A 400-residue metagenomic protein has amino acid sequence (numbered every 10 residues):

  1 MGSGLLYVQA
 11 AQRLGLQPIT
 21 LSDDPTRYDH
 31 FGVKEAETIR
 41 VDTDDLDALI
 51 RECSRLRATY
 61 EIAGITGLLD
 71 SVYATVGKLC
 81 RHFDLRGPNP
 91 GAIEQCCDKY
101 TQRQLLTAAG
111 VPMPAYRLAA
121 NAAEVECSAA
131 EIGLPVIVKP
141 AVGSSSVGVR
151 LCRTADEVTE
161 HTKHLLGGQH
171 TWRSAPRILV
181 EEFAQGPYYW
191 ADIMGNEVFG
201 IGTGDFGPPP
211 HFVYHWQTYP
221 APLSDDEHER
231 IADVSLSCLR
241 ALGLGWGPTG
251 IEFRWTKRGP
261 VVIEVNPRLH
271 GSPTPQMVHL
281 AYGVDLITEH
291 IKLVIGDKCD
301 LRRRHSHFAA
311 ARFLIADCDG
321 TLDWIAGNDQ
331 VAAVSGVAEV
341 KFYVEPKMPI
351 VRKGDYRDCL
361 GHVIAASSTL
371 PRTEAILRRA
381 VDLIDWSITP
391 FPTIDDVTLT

Functional and structural regions predicted by a protein language model:
Y7-Q17: A short, Lys/Arg-enriched amphipathic alpha-helix followed by its capping loop at the start of a domain
L16-Q17, G32-D44: Active-site regions of enzymes building and remodeling cell-envelope glycoconjugates
P18, A108, A123-V125, I291-T400: Peripheral (often C-terminal) accessory segments that flank ATP-dependent C-N-forming ligase machineries
L21-Y28: Short, polar loop motifs at secondary-structure junctions
I50-Y60: Short, well-structured alpha-helical segments in soluble
A58-D98, G110-A120: A short, GP-enriched loop/loop-strand-helix hinge that lies immediately N-terminal to, or at the N-terminal rim
D98-I178, Q185, T218-D233, S237 (+1 more regions): Active-site nucleotide/adenylate-binding loops and adjacent lid/helix of ATP-dependent enzymes
L165-L166, S174-R177, E182-A221, E229-V262 (+5 more regions): Phosphate-binding core of ATP-grasp and ATP-grasp-like enzymes
